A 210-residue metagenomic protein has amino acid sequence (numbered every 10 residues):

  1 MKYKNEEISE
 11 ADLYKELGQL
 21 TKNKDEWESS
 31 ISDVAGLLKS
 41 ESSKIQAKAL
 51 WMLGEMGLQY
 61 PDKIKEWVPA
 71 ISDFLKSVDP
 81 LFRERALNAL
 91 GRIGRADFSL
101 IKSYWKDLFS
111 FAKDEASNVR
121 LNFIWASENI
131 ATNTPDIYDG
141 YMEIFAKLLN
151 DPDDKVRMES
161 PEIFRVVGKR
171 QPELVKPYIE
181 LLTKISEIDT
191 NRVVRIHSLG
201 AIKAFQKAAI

Functional and structural regions predicted by a protein language model:
M1-Q59, L199-Q206: N-terminal alpha-helical scaffold/docking segments in eukaryotic complex subunits
K2, I179-I210: Eukaryotic acidic, Ser/Thr-rich intrinsically disordered low-complexity regions
G18, G54-E55, G91, E128-N129 (+2 more regions): Structural signature of alpha-helical solenoid repeat scaffolds
D25-L37, P61-F74, F98-F111, P135-L148 (+2 more regions): Amphipathic alpha-helical scaffolding segments comprising HEAT/armadillo-like alpha-solenoid repeats
E41-S42, V78-D79, E115-A116, P152-D153 (+1 more regions): Short inter-helical turns and helix N-cap capping residues of alpha-solenoid HEAT/ARM repeat scaffolds
G57-Y60, G94-F98, A131, F164 (+2 more regions): Alpha-solenoid repeat junctions
